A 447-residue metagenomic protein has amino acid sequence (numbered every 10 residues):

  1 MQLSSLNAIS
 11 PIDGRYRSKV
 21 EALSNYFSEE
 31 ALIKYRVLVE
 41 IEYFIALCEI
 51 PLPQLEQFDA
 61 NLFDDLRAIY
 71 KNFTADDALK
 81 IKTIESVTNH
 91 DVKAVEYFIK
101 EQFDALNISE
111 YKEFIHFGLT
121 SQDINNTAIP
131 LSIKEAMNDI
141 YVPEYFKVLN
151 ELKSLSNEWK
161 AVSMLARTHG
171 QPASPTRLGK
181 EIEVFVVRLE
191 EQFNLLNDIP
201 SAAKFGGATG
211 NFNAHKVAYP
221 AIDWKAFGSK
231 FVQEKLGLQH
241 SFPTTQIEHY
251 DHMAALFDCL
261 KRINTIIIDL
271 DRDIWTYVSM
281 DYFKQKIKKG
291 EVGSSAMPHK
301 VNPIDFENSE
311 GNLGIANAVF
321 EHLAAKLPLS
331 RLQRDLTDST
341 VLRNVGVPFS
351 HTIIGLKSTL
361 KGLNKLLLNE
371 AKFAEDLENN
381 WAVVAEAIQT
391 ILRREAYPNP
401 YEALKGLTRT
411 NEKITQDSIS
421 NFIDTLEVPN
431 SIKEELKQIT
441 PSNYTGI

Functional and structural regions predicted by a protein language model:
M1-K34, V39, I84-N89, D281-Y282 (+1 more regions): Glycine-rich cofactor/substrate-binding loops
Q2-F212, Y219-S229, G293-S294, F306-N308 (+4 more regions): A helix-coil-helix interface module used to build multimeric assemblies and to scaffold catalytic/cofactor sites
E42-L47, F98, Q102, A136 (+16 more regions): Generic, well-ordered alpha-helical scaffold segments in large soluble proteins
S121-I124, H169-K180, H215-D223, P243-I247 (+7 more regions): Alpha-helix capping and helix-loop boundary segments enriched in small/acidic/polar residues
K134-V142, F146, K153, E183-V186 (+6 more regions): Short amphipathic alpha-helical segments with heptad-repeat character
L155, W159-V162, L196-I199, A203 (+6 more regions): Hydrophobic stripe of amphipathic alpha-helices that form coiled-coil interfaces
Q192, Q239, T245-R331: Glycine-rich anion/phosphate-binding loop at the beta-strand->alpha-helix junction
I222-Q246: Active-site-adjacent "gating/activation" loops or surface patches in catalytic cores
